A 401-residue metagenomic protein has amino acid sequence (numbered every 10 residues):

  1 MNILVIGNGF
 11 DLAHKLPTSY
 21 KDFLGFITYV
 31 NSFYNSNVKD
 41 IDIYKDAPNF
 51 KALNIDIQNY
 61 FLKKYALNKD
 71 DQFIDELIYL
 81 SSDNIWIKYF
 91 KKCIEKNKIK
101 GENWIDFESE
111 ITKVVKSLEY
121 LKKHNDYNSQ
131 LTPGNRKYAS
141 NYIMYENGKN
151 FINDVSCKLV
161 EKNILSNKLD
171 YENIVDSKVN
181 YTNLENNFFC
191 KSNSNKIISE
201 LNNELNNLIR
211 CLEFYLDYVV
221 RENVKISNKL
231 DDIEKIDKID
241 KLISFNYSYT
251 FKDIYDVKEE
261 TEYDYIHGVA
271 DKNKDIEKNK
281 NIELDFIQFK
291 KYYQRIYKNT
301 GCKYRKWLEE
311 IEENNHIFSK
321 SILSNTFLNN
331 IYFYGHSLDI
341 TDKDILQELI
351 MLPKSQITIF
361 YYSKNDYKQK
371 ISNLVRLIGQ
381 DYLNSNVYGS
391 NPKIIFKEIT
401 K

Functional and structural regions predicted by a protein language model:
M1-H14, Y20-F26, V30, N35-D56 (+2 more regions): SIR2/sirtuin-family catalytic core signature
T18, T28-N31, I94, T112 (+2 more regions): Amphipathic alpha-helical interaction segments
D40-I311: Extended, H/D-rich, highly charged conserved domains that either
K290-H316, Y362-Q380: Catalytic lobes of large eukaryotic enzymes
